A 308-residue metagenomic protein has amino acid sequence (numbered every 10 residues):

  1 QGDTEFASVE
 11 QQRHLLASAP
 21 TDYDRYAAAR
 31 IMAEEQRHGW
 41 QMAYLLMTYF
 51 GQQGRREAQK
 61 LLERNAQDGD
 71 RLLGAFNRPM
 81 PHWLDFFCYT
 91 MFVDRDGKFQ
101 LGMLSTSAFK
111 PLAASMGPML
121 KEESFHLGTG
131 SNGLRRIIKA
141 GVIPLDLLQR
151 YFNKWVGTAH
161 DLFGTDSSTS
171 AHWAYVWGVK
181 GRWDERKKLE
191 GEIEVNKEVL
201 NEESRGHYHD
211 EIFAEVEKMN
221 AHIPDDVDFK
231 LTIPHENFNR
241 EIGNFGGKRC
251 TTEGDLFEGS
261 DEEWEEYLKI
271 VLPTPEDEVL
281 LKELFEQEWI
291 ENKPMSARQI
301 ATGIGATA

Functional and structural regions predicted by a protein language model:
Q1, K60-T90, A140-G141, W155-W173: Acidic/His metal-coordination segments adjacent to aromatic residues that form catalytic metal sites in metalloenzymes
Q1, P20-H38, F86, P111-E123: Alpha-helical scaffold segments that form or flank carboxylate-/histidine-based iron centers
S8-R30, G97-L112: Helix-loop segments that flank and shape redox-cofactor active sites
V9, G39, A43-L46, K98 (+6 more regions): A structural signal for well-ordered alpha-helices, especially hydrophobic packing surfaces of coiled-coils
M32-L61, S131-L134: Conserved alpha-helical segments that form or flank metal/cofactor-binding pockets of metalloenzymes
A75-T129: Internal, conserved structured core segments that host functional sites
S115-P118, E122, H126-S170: A contiguous pocket-lining binding segment that forms or flanks enzyme active sites
D146-A308: Extended, helix-rich structural scaffolds rather than catalytic motifs
